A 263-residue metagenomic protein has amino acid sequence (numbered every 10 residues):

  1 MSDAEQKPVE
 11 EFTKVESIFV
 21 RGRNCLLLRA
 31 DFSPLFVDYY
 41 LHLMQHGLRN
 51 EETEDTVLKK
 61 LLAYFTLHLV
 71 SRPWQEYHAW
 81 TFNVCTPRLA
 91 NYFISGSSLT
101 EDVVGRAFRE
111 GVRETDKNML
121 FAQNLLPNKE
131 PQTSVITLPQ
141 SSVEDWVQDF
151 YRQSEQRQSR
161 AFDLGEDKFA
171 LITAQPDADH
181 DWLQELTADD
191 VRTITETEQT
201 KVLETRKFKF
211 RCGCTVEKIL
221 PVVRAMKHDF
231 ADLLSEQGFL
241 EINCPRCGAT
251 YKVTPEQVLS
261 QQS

Functional and structural regions predicted by a protein language model:
S2-L203: Interaction interfaces in information-processing and related assembly proteins
A174-S263: Cys/His-clustered metal-coordination modules, chiefly Zn-binding fingers
